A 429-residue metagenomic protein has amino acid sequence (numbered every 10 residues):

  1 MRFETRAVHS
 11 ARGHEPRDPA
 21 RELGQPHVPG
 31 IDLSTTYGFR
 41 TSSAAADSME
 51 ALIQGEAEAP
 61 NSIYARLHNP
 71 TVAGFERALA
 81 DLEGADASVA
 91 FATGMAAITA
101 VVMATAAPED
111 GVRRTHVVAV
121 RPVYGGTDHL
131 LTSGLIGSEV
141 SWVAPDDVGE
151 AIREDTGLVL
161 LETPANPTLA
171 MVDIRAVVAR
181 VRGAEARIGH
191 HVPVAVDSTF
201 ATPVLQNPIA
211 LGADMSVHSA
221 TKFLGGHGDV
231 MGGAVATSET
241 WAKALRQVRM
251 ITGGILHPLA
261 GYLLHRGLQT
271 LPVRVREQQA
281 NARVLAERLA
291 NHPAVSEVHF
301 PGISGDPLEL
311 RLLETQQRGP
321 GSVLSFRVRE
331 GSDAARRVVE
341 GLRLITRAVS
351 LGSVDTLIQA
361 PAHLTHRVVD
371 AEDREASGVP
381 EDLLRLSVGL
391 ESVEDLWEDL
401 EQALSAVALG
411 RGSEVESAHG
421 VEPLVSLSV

Functional and structural regions predicted by a protein language model:
M1-A59, G412, E416-V429: N-terminal glycine-rich, Lys/His-bearing helix-loop that initiates the first secondary-structure elements of many
A7-V28, D32, D333-D373: C-terminal core of ALDH-fold dehydrogenases
E15-P19, A87-A294, H299, E414 (+1 more regions): Conserved PLP-enzyme active-site core in the AAT-like
G30, T41-A96, G126-S133: Conserved N-terminal alpha-helix of the aminotransferase class I/II PLP-enzyme fold
D86, S141, G183-A184, E340 (+1 more regions): PLP-dependent enzyme catalytic core of the Aspartate aminotransferase-like
V148, G331-R337, S392-E398: Short, conserved charged micro-motifs
L263-V273, S322-R329, R385-G389: Short, well-ordered beta-strand elements within core beta-sheets of diverse protein domains
R283-D355, V369-E375, E414-P423: Conserved small-domain helix->loop->beta segment predominantly found in fold-type I
